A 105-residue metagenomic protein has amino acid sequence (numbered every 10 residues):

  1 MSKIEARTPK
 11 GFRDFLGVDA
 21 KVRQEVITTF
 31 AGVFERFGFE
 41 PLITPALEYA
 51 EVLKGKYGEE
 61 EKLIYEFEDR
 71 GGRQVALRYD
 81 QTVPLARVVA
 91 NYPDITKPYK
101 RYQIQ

Functional and structural regions predicted by a protein language model:
M1-Q105: TRNA-recognition modules of translation machinery and tRNA-sensing kinases, especially anticodon-binding
